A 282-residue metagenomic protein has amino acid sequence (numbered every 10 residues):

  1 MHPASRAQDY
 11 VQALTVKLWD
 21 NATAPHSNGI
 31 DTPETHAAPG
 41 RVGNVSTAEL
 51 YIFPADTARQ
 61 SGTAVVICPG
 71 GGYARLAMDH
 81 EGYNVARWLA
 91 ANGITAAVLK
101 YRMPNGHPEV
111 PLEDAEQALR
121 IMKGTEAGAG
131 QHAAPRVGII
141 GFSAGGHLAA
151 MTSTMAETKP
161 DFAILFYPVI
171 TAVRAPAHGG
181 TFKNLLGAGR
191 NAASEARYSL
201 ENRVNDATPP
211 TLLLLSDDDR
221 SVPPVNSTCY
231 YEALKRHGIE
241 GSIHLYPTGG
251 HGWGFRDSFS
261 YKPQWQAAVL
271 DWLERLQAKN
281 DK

Functional and structural regions predicted by a protein language model:
D9-R59: N-terminal cap/lid segment of alpha/beta-hydrolase-fold proteins
A48, A188-R203, T208-P209: Active-site nucleophile elbow and catalytic-triad environment of alpha/beta-hydrolase enzymes
S61-G70: Short beta-strand element of the alpha/beta-hydrolase
L76-N84, A97-A133, R256-Q264: Catalytic nucleophile-loop/oxyanion-hole region of alpha/beta-hydrolase and closely related hydrolase-like folds
Q117-T181, L185, A192-A196, L200: Primarily recognizes the serine-hydrolase "nucleophile elbow" in alpha/beta-hydrolase and SGNH/GDSL folds
A207, L213-L215, D219: Short beta-strand/loop motif that positions the catalytic acidic residue of the alpha/beta-hydrolase fold
R220-N226: Conserved alpha/beta-hydrolase "acid-adjacent" motif
T228-K282: C-terminal catalytic histidine-bearing segment of alpha/beta-hydrolase fold enzymes
